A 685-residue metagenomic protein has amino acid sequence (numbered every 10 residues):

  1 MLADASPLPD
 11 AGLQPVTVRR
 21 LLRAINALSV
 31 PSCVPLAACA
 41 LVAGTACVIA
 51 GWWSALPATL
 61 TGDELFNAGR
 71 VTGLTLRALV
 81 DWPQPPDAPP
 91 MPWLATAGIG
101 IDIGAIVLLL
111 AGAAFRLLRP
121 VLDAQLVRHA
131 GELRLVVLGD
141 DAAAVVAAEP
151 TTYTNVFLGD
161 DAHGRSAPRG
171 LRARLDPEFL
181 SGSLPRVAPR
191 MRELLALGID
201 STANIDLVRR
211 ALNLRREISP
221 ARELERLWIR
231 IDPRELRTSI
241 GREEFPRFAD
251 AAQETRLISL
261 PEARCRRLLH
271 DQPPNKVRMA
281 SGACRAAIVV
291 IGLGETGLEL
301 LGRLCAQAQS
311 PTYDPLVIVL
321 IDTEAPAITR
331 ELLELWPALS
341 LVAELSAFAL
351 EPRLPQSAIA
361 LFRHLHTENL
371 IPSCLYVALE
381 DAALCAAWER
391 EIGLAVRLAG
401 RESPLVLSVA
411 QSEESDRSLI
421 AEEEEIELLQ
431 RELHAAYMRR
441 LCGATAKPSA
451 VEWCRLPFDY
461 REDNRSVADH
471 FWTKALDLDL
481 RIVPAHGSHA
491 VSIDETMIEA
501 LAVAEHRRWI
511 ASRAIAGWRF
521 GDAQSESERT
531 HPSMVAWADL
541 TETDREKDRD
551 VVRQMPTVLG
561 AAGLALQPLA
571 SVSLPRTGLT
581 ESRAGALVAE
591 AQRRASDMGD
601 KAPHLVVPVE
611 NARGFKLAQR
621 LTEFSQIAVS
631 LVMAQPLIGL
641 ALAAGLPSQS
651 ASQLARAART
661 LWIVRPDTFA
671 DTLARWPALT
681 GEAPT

Functional and structural regions predicted by a protein language model:
L2-A46, S54-R70, P83-I99, I103 (+6 more regions): Cytosolic regulatory regions of ion transport systems
I426-A435, R439-T580, A584-D600, L605 (+4 more regions): Conserved catalytic or regulatory cores that recognize and/or transform ribose-phosphate-containing ligands
A584, L617-A618: Leucine-rich repeat
R613-G614: Short, solvent-exposed loop/turn at the beta-strand->alpha-helix junction within individual leucine-rich repeat
